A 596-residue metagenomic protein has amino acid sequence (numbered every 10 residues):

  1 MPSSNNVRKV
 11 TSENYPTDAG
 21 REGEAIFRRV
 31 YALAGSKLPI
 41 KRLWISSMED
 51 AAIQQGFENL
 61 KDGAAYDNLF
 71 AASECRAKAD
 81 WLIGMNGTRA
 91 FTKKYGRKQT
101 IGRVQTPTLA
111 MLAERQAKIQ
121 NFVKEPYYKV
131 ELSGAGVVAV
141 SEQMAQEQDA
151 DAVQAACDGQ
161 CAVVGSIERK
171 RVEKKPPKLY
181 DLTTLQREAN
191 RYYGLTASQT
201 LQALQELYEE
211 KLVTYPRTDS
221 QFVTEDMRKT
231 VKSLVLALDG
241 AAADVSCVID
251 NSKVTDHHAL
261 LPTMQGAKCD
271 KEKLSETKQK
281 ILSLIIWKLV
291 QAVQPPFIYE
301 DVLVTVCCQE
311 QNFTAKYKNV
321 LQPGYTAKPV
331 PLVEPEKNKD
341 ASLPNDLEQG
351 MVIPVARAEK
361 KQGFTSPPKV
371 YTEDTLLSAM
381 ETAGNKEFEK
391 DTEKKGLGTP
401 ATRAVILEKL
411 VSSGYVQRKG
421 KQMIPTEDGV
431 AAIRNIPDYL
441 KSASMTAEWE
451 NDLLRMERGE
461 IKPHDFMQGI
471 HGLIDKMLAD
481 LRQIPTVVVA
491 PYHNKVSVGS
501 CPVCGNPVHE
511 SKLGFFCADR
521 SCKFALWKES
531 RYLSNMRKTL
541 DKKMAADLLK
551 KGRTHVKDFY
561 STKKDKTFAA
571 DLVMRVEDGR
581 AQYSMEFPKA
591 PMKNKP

Functional and structural regions predicted by a protein language model:
M1-E381, E389-Y415, G420-Q422, E427-A431 (+5 more regions): Toprim catalytic domain recognition across nucleic-acid enzymes
K94-R97, K476-P596: Functional cation/ligand-contacting sites centered on basic and imidazole/sulfhydryl donors
F122, C157, M456-E457, L481 (+1 more regions): Hydrophobic residues in alpha-helical segments
K232-A242, G429-E457: Short, amphipathic alpha-helical interaction segments positioned at domain boundaries
R357, W449-L453, K589-P591: Charge-rich, low-complexity terminal tails
V370-Y371, P400-A401, Y439-A443, E460 (+1 more regions): Short, well-ordered coil↔helix boundary/capping segments
A443-S500: Non-catalytic DNA-recognition/assembly elements of restriction-modification systems
